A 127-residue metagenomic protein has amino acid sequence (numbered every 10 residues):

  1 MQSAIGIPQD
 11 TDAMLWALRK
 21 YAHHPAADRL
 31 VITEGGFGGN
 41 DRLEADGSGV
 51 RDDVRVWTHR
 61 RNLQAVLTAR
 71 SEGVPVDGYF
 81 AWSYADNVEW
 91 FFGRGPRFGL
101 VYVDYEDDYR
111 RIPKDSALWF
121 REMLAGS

Functional and structural regions predicted by a protein language model:
M1-S127: Non-catalytic scaffold segments within catalytic domains of secreted glycoside hydrolases
